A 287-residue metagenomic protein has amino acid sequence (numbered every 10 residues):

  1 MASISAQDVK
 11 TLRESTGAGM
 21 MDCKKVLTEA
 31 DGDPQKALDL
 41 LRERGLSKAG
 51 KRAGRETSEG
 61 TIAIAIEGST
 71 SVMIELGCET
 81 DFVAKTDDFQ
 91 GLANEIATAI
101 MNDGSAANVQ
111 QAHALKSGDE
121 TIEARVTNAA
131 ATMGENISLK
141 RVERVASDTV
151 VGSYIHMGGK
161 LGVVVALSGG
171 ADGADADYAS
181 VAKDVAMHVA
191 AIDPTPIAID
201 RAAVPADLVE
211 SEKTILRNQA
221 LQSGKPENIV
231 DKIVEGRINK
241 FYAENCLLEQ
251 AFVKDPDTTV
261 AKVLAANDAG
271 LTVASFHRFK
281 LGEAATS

Functional and structural regions predicted by a protein language model:
A2-S287: N-terminal assembly/interaction segments in proteins that build large macromolecular machines
